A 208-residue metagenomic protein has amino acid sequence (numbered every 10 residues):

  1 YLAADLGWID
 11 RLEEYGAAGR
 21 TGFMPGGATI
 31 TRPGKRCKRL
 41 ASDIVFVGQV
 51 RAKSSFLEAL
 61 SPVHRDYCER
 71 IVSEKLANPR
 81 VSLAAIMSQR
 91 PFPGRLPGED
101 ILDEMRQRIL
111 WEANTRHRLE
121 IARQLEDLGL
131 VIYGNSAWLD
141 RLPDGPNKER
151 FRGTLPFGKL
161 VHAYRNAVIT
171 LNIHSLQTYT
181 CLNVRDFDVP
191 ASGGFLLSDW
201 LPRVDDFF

Functional and structural regions predicted by a protein language model:
Y1-R95, E99, W111: Catalytic core of nucleotide-activated saccharide and alditol-phosphate transferases
D10-F23, E112, S136-F208: Catalytic binding pocket for nucleotide-activated donors in carbohydrate/polymer assembly enzymes
T31-G34, H117-E120, P156-K159, V184: A generic local structural motif
A41, D127, R165-N166: Alpha-helix C-terminal capping/helix-to-coil transition sites in glycosyltransferase folds
Q49, G134-A137: Short, well-ordered beta-to-alpha junction loops that form the rim of enzyme active sites and present histidine/acidic
R70, E74, Q124, F207: Residues that form generic nucleotide/phosphate-binding pockets
M87-D127, Y133: Alpha-helix-centered segments that form part of catalytic cores
